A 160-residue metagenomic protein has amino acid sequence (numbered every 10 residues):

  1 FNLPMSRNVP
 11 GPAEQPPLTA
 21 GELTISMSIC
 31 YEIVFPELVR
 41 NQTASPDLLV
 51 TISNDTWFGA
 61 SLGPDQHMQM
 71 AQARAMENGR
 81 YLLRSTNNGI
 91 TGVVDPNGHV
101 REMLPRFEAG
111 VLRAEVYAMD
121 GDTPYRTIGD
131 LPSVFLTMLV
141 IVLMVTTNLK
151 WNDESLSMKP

Functional and structural regions predicted by a protein language model:
F1-P160: Enzyme catalytic cores with a strong preference for nitrogen-chemistry domains
